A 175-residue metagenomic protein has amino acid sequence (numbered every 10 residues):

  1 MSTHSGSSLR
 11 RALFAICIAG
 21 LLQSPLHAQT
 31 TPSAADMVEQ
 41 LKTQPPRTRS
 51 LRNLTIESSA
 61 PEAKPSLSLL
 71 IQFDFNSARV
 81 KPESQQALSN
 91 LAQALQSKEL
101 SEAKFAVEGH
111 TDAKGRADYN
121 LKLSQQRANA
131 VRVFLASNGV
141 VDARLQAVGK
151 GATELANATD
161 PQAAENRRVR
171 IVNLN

Functional and structural regions predicted by a protein language model:
M1-A63: N-terminal targeting leaders that direct proteins to extracytoplasmic destinations
C17, S77, Q96, A117 (+1 more regions): Generic anion/oxyanion-binding catalytic loop in active/binding sites
E39, R49, I71, A78 (+2 more regions): Flexible, active-site-adjacent loop/turn segments at secondary-structure boundaries
E62-P65, E99-L100, Q162-E165: Extracellular/periplasmic catalytic domains that process cell-envelope and extracellular macromolecules
K64-N76: Acidic/histidine-rich, surface-exposed loop or edge segments in extracytoplasmic proteins
F73-E108, V133-S137, V141-D142, I171-N175: Periplasmic peptidoglycan-binding/anchoring modules of Gram-negative envelope and division proteins
H110-N175: Periplasmic OmpA-like peptidoglycan-binding domain that tethers envelope proteins to the cell wall
